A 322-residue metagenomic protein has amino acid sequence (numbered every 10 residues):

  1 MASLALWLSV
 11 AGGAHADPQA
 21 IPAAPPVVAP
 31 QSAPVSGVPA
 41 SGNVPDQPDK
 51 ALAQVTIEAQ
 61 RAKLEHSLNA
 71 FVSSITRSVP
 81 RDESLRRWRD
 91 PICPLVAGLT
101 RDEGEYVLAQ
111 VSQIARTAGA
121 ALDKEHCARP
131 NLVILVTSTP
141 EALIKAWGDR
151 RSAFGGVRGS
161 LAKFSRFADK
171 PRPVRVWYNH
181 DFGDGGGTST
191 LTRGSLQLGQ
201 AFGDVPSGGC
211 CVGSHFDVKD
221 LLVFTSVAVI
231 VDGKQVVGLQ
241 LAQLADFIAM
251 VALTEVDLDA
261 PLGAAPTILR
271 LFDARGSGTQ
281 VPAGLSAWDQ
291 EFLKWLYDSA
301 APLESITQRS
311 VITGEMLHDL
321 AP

Functional and structural regions predicted by a protein language model:
M1-A11: Bacterial N-terminal signal peptides
M1-S3, D82-R87, D123-E125, V218-D220: Short, flexible, solvent-exposed loop/turn segments with mixed acidic/basic and small polar residues
A14-P18: Boundary at the C-terminal end of the N-terminal hydrophobic targeting segment
V35, A40, Q47-R61: N-terminal secretion/transport leader regions
K50-V55, S84-L99: Acidic/histidine-rich, surface-exposed loop or edge segments in extracytoplasmic proteins
A62-W88: Compositionally biased P/S/T/G-rich terminal and signal peptide-adjacent segments that lie outside catalytic cores
E65, L95-Q110, A115, G119-P322: Long, folded non-catalytic interaction modules
